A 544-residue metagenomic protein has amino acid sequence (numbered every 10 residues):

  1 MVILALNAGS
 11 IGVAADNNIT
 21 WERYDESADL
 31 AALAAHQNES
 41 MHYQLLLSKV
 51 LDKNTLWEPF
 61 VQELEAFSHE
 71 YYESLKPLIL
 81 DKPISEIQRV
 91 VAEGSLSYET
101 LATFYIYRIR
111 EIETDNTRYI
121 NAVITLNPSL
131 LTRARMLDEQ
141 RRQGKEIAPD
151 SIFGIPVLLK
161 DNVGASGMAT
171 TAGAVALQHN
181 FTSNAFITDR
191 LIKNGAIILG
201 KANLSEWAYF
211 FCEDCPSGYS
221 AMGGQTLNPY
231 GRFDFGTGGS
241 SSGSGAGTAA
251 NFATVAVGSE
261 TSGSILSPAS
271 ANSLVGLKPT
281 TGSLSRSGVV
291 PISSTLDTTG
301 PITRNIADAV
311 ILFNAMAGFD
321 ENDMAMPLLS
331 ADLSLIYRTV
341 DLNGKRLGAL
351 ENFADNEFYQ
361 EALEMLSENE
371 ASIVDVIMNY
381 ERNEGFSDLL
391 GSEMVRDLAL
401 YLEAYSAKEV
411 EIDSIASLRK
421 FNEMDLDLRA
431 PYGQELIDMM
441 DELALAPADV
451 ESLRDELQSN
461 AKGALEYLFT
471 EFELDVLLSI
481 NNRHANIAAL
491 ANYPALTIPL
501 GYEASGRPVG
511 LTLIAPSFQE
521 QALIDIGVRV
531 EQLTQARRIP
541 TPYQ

Functional and structural regions predicted by a protein language model:
M1-N7: Bacterial N-terminal signal peptides
D16-P59, F67, Y72, L80 (+5 more regions): Acidic-enriched catalytic cores of C-N bond-cleaving enzymes acting on peptides and small amides
D16-T171, V175-L177, W207-Y209, Y543-Q544: Short, well-ordered alpha-helical
S68-E73, I152-A172, G344, S392-S459 (+1 more regions): Short helix-loop capping/hinge segments that flank enzyme active sites or metal/cofactor-binding pockets
I84, R89-L96, I106-T117, P128 (+10 more regions): Sec-exported extracytoplasmic/periplasmic mature domains
G94, G154, K193, A253 (+1 more regions): Glycine-rich, small-residue loops and helix-cap segments that act as flexible hinges at active-site edges
S151-D297: Short glycine/serine-rich loop/turn segments
K278-A362, I539-P540: A short helix-breaking turn/cap at a secondary-structure junction
